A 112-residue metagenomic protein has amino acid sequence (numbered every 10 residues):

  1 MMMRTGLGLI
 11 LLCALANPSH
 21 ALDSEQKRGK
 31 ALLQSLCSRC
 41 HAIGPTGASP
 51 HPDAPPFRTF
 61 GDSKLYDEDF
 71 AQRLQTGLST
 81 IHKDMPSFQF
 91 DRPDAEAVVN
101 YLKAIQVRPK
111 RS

Functional and structural regions predicted by a protein language model:
M1-M3: N-terminal secretory signal peptides that target proteins for export/translocation
T5-L15: Sec-dependent N-terminal signal peptides
C13-L32: Electrostatic cytochrome c docking/interface patches
S19-S24, T46-F60: His/Cys-centered metal/cofactor-coordination and adjacent catalytic loops
Q26, K103-R108: Localized chelating/binding microdomains that coordinate divalent metal ions or stabilize phosphate-bearing
G29, Q34-I43, V98: The canonical Cys-X-X-Cys-His
P56-K103: Extracytoplasmic electron-transfer domains, predominantly the class I c-type cytochrome c fold
R111-S112: Short, solvent-exposed mixed-charge patches
